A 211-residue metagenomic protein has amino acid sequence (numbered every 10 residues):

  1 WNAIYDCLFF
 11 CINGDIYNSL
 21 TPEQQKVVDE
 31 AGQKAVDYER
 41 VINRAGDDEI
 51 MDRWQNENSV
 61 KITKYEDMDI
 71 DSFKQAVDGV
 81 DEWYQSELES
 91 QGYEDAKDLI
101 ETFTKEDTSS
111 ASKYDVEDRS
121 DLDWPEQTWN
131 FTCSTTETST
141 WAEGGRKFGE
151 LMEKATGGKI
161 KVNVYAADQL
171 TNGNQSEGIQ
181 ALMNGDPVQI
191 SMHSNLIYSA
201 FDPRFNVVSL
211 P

Functional and structural regions predicted by a protein language model:
W1-P211: N-terminal secretory/targeting leader peptides
